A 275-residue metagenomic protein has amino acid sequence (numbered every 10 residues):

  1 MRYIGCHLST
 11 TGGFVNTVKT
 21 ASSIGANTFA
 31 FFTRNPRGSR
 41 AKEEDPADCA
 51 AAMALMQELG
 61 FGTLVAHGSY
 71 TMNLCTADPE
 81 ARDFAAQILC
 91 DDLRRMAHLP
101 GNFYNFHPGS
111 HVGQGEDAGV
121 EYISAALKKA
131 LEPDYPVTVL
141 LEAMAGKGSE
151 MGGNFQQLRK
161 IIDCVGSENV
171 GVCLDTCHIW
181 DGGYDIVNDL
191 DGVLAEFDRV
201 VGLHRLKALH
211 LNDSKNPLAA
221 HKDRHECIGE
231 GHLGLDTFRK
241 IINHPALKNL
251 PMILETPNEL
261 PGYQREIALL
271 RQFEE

Functional and structural regions predicted by a protein language model:
M1-G68, M72-R94: N-terminal pre-domain/capping segments
H7-T11, R34-P36, G68-T71, G109-H111 (+4 more regions): Active-site beta-loop-alpha junctions enriched in small/polar residues
K19-G25, D45-V65, C90-P100, K128-Y135 (+3 more regions): Acidic (Asp/Glu)-rich catalytic clusters
A21, H67, A85, M96 (+5 more regions): Conserved, mostly hydrophobic/aromatic
D45-A50, R82, A86-L89, V120-S124 (+3 more regions): Charged helix-capping and loop-helix junction motifs
Q57-E58, L74-G171: Active-site acidic/histidine proton-transfer and metal-coordination neighborhood in alpha/beta enzyme cores
S124-E226: Acidic/histidine-rich catalytic cores of soluble enzymes
L260-E275: C-terminal helical cap(s) of enzyme catalytic domains, especially alpha/beta-barrels
